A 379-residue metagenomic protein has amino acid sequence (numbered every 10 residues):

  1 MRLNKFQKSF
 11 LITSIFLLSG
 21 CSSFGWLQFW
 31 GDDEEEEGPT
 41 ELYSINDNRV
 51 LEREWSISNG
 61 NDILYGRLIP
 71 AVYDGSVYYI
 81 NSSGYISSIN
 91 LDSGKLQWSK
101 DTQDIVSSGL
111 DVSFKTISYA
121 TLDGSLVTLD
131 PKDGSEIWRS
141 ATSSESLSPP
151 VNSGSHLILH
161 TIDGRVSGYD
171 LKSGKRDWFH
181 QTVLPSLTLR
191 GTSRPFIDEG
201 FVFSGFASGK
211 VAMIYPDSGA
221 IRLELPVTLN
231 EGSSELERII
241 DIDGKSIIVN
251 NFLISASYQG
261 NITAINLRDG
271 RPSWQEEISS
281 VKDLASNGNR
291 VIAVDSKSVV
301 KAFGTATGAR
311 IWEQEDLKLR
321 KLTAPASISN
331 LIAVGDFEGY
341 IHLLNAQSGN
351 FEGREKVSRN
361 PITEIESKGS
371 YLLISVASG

Functional and structural regions predicted by a protein language model:
M1-C21: Sec-dependent bacterial lipoprotein signal peptides
S19-L42: Bacterial Sec signal peptide processing site at the extreme N-terminus
D33-E36, N46-A71, W98-S113, E136-S153 (+5 more regions): Extracytoplasmic beta-rich repeat domains
N81, T121, T161-I162, F206 (+4 more regions): Structural signature of WD-repeat beta-propellers
N90-S93, D130-D133, D170-S173, P216-S218 (+3 more regions): Short loop/turn segments that connect beta-strands within beta-propeller blades
